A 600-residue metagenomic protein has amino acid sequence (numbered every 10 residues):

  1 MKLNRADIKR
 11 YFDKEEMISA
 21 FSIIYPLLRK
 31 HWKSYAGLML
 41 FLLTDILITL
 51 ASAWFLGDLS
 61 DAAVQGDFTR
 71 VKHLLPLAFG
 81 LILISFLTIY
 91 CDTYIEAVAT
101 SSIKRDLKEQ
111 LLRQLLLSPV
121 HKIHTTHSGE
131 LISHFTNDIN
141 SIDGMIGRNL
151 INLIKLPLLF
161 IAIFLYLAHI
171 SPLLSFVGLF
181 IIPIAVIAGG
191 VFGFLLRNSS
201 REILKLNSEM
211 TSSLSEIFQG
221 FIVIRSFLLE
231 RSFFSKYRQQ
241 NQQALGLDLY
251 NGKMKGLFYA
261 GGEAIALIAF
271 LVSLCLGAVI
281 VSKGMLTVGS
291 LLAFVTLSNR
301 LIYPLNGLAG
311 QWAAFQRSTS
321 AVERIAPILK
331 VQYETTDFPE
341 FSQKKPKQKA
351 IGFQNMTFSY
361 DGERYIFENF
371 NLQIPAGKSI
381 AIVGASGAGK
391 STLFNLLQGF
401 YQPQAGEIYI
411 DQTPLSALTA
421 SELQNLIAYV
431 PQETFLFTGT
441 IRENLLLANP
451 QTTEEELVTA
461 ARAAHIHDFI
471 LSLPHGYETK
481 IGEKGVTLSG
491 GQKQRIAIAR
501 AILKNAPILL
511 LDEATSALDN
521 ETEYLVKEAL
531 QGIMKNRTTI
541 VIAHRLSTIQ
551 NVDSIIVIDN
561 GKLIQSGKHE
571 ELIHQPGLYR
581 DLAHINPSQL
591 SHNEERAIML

Functional and structural regions predicted by a protein language model:
M1-I48, V64-L77, D92-E96, T100 (+9 more regions): Membrane-integrated ABC transporters
K2-K14, S101, E109-S133, N137-I139 (+6 more regions): Short intracellular "coupling" helices and adjacent cytoplasmic loop segments at the cytosolic face of multi-pass
R29-K30, V120-H121, N137-I146, L150 (+8 more regions): An intracellular "coupling" helix at the cytosolic face of ABC transporter transmembrane type-1 domains
K30, S34-D45, D58, P76 (+4 more regions): Transmembrane helices of ABC transporter permease
A78-I89, I182-G189, K255-A269, V288-G310: Hydrophobic alpha-helical segments in the permease module
Y94-V98, S102, D106, H169 (+2 more regions): Cytoplasmic juxtamembrane "membrane-exit" helices immediately C-terminal to transmembrane segments
L229, K253, L301-I328: Cytosolic ends of transmembrane helices, especially the final helix of ABC transmembrane type-1 domains
K344-L600: ABC-type nucleotide-binding domain
